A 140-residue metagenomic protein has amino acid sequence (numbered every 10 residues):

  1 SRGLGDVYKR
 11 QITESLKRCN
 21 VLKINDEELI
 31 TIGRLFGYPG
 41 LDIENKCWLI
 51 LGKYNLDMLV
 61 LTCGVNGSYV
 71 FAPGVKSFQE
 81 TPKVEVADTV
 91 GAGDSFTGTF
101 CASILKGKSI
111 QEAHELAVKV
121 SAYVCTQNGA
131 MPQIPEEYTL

Functional and structural regions predicted by a protein language model:
S1-Y8: Short, small-residue-biased leader/transition segments that mark boundaries at the very start of proteins
K9-T13: Short, glycine/polar-rich helix-capping loops at beta-to-alpha or helix-loop-helix junctions that flank or form
E14-S15, G52: Structural alpha-helical scaffold elements that stabilize or flank donor/cofactor-binding regions in carbohydrate
C19-D26: A short beta-strand/loop micro-motif in the catalytic core of glycosyltransferases that engages the nucleotide-sugar
D26-E27, C63: Short secondary-structure boundary segments
L29-I32, S68: A generic structural signal for short hydrophobic patches within well-formed alpha-helices
F36, G40-L140: Conserved phosphate-binding/catalytic region of the ribokinase-like
